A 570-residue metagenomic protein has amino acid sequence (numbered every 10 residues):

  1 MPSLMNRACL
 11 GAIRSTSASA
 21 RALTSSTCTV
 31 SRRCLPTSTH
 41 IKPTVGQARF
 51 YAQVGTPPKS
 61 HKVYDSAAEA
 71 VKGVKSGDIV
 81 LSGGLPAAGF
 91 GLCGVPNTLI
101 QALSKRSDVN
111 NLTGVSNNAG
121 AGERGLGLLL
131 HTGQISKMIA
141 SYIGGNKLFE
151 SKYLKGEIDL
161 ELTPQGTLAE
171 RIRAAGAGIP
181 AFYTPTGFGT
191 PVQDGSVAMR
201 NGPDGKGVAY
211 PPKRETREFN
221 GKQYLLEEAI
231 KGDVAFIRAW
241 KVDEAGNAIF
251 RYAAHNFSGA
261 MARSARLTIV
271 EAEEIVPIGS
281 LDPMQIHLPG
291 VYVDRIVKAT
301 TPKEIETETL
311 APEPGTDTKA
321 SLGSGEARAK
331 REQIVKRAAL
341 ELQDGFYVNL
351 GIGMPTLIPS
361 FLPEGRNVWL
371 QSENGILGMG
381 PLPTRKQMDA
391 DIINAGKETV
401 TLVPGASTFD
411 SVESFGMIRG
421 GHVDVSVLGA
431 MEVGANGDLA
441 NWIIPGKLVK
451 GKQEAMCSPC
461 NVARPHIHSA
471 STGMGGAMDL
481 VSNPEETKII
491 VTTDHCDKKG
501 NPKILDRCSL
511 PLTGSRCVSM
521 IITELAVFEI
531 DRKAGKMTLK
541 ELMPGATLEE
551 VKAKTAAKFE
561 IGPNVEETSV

Functional and structural regions predicted by a protein language model:
M1-S60: N-terminal mitochondrial targeting presequence
R7, T39-G114, P312-Y347, E364-V368: N-terminal glycine-/serine-/threonine-rich phosphate-binding loop
G46, P58-D65, E69-K72, A88-K105 (+3 more regions): Conserved phosphate- and dinucleotide-binding cores of soluble alpha/beta proteins, encompassing both enzyme active
V115, W369-P383: Catalytic or ion-translocation cores adjacent to nucleophile or general acid/base/metal-coordination motifs in diverse
V115-A121, G125: Solvent-exposed adhesion/ligand-recognition segments of exported proteins
G353-T356: Substrate-recognition/specificity elements adjacent to catalytic centers across diverse enzyme folds
S360: Active-site loop/helix belt of alpha/beta enzymes
